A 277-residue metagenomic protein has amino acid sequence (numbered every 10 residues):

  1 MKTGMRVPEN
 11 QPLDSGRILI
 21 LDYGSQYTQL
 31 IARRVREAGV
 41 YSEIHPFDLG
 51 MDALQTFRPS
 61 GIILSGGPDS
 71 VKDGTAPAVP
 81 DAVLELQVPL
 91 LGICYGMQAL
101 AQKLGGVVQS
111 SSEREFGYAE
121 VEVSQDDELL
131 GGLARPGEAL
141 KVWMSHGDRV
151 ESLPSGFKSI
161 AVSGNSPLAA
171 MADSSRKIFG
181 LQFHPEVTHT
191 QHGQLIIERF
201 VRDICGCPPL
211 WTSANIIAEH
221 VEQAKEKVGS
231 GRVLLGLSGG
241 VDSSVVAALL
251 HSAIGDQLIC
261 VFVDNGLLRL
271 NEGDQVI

Functional and structural regions predicted by a protein language model:
K2-L64, P68-D73, A78-V79, L84-L86 (+2 more regions): RNA-binding accessory domains that recognize and position tRNA/RNA substrates
L90-G96: Conserved helicase ATPase motor motifs in RecA-like P-loop NTPase domains
